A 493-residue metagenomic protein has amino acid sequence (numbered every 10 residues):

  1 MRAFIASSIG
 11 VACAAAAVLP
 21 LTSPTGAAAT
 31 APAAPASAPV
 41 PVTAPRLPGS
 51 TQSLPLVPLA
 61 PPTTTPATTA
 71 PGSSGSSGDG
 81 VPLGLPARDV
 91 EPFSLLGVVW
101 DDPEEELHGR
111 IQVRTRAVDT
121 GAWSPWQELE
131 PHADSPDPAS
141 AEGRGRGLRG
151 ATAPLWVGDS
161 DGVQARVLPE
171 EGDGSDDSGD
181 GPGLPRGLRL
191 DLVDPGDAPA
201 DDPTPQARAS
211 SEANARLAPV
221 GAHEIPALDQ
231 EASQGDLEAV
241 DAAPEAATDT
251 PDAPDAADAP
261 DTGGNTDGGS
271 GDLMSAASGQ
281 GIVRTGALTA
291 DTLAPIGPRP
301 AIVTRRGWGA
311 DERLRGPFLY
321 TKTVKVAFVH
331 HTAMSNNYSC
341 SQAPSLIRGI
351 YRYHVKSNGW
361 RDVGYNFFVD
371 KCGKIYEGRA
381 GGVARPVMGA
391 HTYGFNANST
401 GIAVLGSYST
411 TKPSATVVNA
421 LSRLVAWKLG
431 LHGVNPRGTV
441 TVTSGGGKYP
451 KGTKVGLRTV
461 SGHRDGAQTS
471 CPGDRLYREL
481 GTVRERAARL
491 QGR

Functional and structural regions predicted by a protein language model:
M1-T30: Secretory targeting and sorting signals
R2-I5, L21, G187-T332, N336 (+4 more regions): Basic/polar, cationic surfaces and motifs that engage anionic cell-wall and phosphate/carboxylate ligands
A28-A29, S37-T43, T51-P58, G80 (+4 more regions): Beta-sandwich interaction modules
P92-E105, A165: A short beta-strand element within beta-rich, extracytoplasmic domains of secreted/secretory-pathway proteins
D102-H108, E171-G174, Q280-R284: Extended, low-complexity, turn-rich repeat/linker tracts enriched in Gly/Pro/Ser/Thr and Asp/Glu that occur
E106-I111, R361: Short coil-to-beta strand junction motifs in C2/discoidin
K322-S357: Active-site acidic/histidine clusters and adjacent loop/turn architecture that either coordinate catalytic ions
